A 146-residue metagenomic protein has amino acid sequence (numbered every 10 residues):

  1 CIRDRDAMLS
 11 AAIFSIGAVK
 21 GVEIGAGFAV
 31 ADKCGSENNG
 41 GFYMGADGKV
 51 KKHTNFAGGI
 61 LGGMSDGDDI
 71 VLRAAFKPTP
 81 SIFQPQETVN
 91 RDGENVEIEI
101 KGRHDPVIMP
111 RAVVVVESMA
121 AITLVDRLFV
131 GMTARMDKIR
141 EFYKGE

Functional and structural regions predicted by a protein language model:
C1-D4: Conserved small/polar residues in nucleotide/adenosyl-binding loops
S10, V19-E99: A translation/RNA-centric and nucleic-acid-associated enzymatic feature enriched in Class II aminoacyl-tRNA synthetases
I16: Acidic-histidine catalytic/liganding microenvironments
V71, S81-E146: Internal helix-turn-beta structural module
